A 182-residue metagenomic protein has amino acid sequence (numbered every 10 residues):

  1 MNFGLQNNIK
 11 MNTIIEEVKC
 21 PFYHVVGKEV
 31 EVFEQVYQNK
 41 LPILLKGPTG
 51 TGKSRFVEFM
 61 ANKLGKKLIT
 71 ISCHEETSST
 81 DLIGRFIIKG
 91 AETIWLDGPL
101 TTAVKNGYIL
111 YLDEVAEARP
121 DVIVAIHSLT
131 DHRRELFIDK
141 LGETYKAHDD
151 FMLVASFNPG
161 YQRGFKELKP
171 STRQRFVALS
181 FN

Functional and structural regions predicted by a protein language model:
M1-N182: AAA+ P-loop NTPase catalytic core and its hallmark functional loops
